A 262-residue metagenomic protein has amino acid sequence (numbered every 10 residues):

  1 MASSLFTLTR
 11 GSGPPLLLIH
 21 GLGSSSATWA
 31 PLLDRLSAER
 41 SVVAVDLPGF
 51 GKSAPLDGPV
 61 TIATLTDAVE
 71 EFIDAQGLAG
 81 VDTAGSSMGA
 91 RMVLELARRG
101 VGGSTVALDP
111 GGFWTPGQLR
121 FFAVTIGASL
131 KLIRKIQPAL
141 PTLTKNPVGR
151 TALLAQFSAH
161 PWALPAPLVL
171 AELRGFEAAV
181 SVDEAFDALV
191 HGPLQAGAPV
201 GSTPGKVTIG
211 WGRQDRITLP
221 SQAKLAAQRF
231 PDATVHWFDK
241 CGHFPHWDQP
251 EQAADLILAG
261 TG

Functional and structural regions predicted by a protein language model:
L5-P55: Conserved HGGG/HGGXW glycine-rich cap/lid loop of the alpha/beta-hydrolase fold
D46, D82, S104-V106: Residue in the alpha/beta-hydrolase core beta-strand immediately N-terminal to the catalytic nucleophile
T64-V81: Conserved acidic catalytic loop of the alpha/beta-hydrolase fold
G85, G89, V93: Gly/Ala-rich beta-loop-alpha elbow adjacent to hydrolase catalytic centers
G102-P138: Flexible "cap/lid" loop of the alpha/beta hydrolase fold
P141-S202: Conserved alpha/beta-hydrolase catalytic His-Asp/Glu region
A178-Q228, W237: Conserved serine/cysteine hydrolase catalytic core
F238-A254: Catalytic histidine-centered segment of alpha/beta-hydrolase-like enzymes
